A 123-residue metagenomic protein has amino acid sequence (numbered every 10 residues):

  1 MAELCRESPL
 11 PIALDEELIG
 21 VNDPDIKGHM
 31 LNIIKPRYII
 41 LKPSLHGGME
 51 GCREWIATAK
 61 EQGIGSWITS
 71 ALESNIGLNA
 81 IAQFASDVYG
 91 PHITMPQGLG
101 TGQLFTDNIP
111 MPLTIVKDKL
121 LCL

Functional and structural regions predicted by a protein language model:
M1-E7, V21-I26, G47-T58, G77: Active-site-adjacent beta->alpha loops and helix N-cap segments on the catalytic face of soluble alpha/beta enzymes
C5-I12, L31-I39, K60-G65, S86-H92: Glycine-enriched alpha-helix->loop->beta-strand junction motifs that scaffold or abut catalytic
L10-N22, P36-G47: Catalytic beta/alpha-barrel core
I12-D15, I39-L41, S66-S70, M95-G100: Hydrophobic faces of well-ordered beta-strands that scaffold small-molecule active sites in alpha/beta enzyme cores
L41, A59, I81: Conserved, mostly hydrophobic/aromatic
R53-E54, T58-S70: C-terminal EAL-domain catalytic cores of bacterial cyclic di-GMP phosphodiesterases
A71-L123: Flexible C-terminal active-site loop/helix
